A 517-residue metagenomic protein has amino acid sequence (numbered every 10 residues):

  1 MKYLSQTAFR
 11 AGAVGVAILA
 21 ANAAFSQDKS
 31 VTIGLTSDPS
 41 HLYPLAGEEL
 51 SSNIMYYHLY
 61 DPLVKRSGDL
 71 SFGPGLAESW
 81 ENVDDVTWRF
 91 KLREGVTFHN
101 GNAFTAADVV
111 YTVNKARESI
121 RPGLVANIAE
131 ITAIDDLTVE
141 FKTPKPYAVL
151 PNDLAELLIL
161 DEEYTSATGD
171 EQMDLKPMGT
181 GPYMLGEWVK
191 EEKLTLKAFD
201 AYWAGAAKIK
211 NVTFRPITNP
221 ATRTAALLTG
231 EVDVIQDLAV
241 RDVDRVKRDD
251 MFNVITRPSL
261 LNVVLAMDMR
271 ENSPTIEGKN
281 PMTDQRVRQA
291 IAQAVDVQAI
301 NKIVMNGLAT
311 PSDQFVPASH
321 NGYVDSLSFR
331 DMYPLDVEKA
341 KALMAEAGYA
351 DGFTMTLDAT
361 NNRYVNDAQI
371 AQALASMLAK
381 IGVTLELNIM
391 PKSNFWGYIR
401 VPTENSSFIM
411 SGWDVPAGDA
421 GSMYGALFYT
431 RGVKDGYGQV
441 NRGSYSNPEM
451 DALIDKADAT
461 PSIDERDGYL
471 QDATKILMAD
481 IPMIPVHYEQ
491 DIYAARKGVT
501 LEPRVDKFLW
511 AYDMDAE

Functional and structural regions predicted by a protein language model:
D28, V189, P258-V263, A292-Y323 (+3 more regions): Detector for C-terminal structural segments
T32, T105-T112, D136-E140, G181-P182 (+6 more regions): Alpha-helical secondary-structure segments
G34-D84, N114, M178-T180: N-terminal lobe/hinge region of extracytoplasmic solute-binding protein
S37-N53, L76-A77, P144, L150-L157 (+5 more regions): A structural "hinge/loop" feature
S67, S71, L154-A207, N211-T213 (+2 more regions): Gly/Pro-rich hinge or "lid" segments in bacterial periplasmic/extracellular proteins
E81, G123-T165: Surface-exposed binding/hinge segments that line and control ligand-binding clefts or catalytic entry sites
F199-R245, Q285, T384: Ligand-site clamp/hinge motif
T310-E346, R363-D367: Structural transition elements
